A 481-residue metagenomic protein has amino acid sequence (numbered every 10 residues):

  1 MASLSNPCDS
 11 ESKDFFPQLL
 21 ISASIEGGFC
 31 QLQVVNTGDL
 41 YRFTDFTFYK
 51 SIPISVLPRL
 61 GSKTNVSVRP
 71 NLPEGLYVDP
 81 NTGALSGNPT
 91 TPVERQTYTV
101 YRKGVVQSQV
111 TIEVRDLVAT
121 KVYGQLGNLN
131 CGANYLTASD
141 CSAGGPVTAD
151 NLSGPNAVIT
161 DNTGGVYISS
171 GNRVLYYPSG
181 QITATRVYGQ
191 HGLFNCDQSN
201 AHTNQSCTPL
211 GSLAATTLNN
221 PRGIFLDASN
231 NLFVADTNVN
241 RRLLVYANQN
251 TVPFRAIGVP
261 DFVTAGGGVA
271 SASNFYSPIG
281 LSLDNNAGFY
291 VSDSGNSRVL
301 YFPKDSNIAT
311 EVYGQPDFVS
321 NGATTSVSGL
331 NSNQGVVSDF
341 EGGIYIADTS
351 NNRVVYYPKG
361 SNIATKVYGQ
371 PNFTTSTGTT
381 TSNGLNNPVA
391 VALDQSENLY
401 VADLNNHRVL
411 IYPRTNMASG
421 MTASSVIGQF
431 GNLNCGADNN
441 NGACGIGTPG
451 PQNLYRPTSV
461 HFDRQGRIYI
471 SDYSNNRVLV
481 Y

Functional and structural regions predicted by a protein language model:
M1-V34, G38: Bacterial Sec-dependent N-terminal signal peptides
L32-S67, V110: Solvent-exposed, low-complexity, repeat-rich "mucin-like" stalks and linkers
F48-S51, D116-G154, G180-R222, Q249-I279 (+3 more regions): Gly/Pro-rich loop segments of beta-rich domains
E74-T90: Strand-loop-strand motifs at the edges of beta-sheets in extracellular beta-sandwich domains
T160-T163, L226-S229, L283-N286, S338-E341 (+2 more regions): Residue-level detector of Asp-centered blade-edge/turn motifs that repeat once per structural unit in beta-propeller
G165-Y167, N231-F233, G288-Y290, I344-Y345 (+2 more regions): Conserved beta-propeller blade signature
G171, T237-N238, S294-G295, K304 (+4 more regions): Short loop/turn segments immediately following the C-termini of beta-strands
R456-Y481: Blade-level signature of beta-propeller repeat domains, shared across WD40, Kelch, NHL, RCC1 and BNR/Asp-box propellers
